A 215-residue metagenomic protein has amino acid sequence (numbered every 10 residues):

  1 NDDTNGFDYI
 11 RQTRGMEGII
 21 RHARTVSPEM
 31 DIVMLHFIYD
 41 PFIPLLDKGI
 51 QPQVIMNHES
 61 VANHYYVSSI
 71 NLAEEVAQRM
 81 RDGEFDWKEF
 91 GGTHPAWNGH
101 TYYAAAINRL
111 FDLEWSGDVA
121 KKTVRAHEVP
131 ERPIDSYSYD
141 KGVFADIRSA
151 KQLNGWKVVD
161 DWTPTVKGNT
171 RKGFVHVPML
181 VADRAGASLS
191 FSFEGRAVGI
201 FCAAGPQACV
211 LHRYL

Functional and structural regions predicted by a protein language model:
N1-R125, V159, G168, K172-G199 (+1 more regions): Alpha-helical cap/lid subdomain in secreted, periplasmic, or secretory-pathway luminal O-acyl-processing enzymes
V124-L153, K157-T163, E194, G199-P206: Hard-cation-handling environments
